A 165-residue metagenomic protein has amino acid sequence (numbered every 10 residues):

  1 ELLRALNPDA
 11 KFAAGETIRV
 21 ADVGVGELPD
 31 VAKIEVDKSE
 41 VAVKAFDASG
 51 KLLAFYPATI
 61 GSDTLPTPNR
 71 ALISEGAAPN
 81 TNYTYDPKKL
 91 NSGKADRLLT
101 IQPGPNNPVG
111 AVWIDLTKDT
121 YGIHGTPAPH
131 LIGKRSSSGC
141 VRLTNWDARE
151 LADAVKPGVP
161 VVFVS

Functional and structural regions predicted by a protein language model:
E1-A13, K51-A54, W146, A154-P157: LysM (lysin motif) carbohydrate-binding repeats in extracellular/periplasmic proteins that recognize
R4-K33: Extracellular LysM carbohydrate-binding repeats and other cell-envelope/extracellular binding modules
L28-T126, D153, P157: Gly/Pro-biased beta-strand-loop elements
T67-P68, K134-S136: Short glycine/proline-enriched turns and hinge-like loops at secondary-structure junctions
T126-R135: Immediate flanking context of iron-sulfur cluster ligation sites
S137-A152: Short beta-strand-centered segments at strand-helix junctions
G158, V162-S165: Well-ordered alpha/beta subsegment
